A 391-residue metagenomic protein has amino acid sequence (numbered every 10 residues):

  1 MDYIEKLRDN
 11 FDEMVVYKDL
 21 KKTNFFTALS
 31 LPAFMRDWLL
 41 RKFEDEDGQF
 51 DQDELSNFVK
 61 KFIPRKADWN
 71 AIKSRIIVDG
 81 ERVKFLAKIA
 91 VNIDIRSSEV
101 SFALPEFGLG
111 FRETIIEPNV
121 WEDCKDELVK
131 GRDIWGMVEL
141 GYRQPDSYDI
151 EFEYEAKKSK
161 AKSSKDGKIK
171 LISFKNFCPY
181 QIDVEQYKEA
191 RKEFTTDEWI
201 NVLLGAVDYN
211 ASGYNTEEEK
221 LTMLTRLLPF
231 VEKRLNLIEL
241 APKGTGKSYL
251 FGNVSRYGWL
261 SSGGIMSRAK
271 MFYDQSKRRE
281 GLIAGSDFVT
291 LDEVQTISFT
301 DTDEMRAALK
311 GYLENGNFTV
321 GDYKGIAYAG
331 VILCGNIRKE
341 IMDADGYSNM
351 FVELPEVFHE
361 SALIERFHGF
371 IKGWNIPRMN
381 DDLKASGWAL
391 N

Functional and structural regions predicted by a protein language model:
M1-V207: Extended, charged/polar low-complexity intrinsically disordered regions
F177-Y257: P-loop NTPase catalytic core of nucleic-acid-dependent motor ATPases
K233, R256-M266, G316: Post-Walker A helix-loop "phosphate-sensing" segment adjacent to the P-loop in P-loop NTPases
L235, G285-F288, G325-I332: Loop/turn-to-beta-strand initiation segments
L250-V254, E304-Y312, A362-R366: Alpha-helical scaffold elements adjacent to nucleotide-binding pockets in ATP/GTP-utilizing enzyme cores
G263, D274-K324: Conserved nucleotide-sensing/catalytic segment adjacent to the nucleotide-binding pocket in NTP-handling enzymes
Q295-I297, L313-K384: Canonical AAA+ ATPase core
L383-N391: Short, surface-exposed polybasic-and-hydrophobic patches located at secondary-structure transitions
